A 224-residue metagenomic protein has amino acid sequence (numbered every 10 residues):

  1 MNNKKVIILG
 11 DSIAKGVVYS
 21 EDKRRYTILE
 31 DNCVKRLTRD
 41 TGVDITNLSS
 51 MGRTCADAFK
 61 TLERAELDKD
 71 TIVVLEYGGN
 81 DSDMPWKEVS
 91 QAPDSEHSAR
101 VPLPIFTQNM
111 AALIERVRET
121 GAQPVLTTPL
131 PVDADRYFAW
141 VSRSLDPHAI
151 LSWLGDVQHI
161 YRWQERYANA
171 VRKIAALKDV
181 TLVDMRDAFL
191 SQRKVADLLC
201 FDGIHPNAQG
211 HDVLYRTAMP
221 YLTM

Functional and structural regions predicted by a protein language model:
M1-S49, T61-K69: Serine-esterase "nucleophile elbow" of acetyl-processing enzymes
N2, N32, K60-M224: Alpha-helical cap/lid subdomain in secreted, periplasmic, or secretory-pathway luminal O-acyl-processing enzymes
V17-V18, A56, M84: Short N-terminal helix/helix-N-cap motif within the alpha/beta-hydrolase-1
M51-C55: Acidic, metal-coordinating catalytic cores used for nucleic-acid/nucleotide bond scission and strand-transfer chemistry
